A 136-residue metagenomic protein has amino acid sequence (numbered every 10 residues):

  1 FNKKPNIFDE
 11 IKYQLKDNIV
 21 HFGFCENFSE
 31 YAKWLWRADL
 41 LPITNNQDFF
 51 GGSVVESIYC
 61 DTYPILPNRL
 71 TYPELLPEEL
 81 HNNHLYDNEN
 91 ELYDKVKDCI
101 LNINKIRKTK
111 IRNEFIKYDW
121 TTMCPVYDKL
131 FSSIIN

Functional and structural regions predicted by a protein language model:
P5-F28: Nucleotide-activated donor-binding/catalytic signature segment of Leloir-type glycosyltransferases, i.e., the conserved
A32, V54-Y59, P73-E74: Short alpha-helical segment that forms part of, or immediately flanks, the ligand-binding pocket in carbohydrate-active
A32-A38, Y127: Short alpha-helical donor nucleotide-sugar binding micro-motif in glycosyltransferases
L41-P42: A short hydrophobic beta-strand element within the catalytic core of glycosyltransferases that build diverse glycans
N46-Q47: Aromatic "clamp/platform" in nucleotide-sugar-dependent glycosyltransferases that forms part of the donor/acceptor
Y63-L66: Short hydrophobic beta-strand element within catalytic cores of glycosyltransferases and related nucleotide-activated
P73-D98: Change "using UDP/GDP/dTDP sugars" to "using nucleotide sugars
D87, L101-N136: A charged, aromatic-enriched C-terminal amphipathic alpha-helix characteristic of glycosyltransferases across folds
